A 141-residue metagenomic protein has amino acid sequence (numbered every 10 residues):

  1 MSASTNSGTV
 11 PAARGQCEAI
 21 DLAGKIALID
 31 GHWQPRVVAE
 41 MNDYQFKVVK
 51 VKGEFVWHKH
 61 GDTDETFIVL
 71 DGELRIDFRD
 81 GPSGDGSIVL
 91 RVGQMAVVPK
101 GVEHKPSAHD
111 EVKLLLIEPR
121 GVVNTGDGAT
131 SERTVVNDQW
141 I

Functional and structural regions predicted by a protein language model:
M1-K47, S131-I141: A short, N-terminal "cap"/entry segment at the start of jelly-roll beta-barrel domains of the cupin/DSBH fold
G31-H32, Q45-G61: Conserved short histidine dyad/triad with adjacent acidic residue
H32-W33, H60, G84, V98-K100: Residues that act as N-cap/strand-start positions at coil-to-secondary-structure junctions
Y44-F46, D64, V112: Change "...and in nucleic-acid phosphodiester-cleaving endonucleases..." to "...and in nucleic-acid processing enzymes
V48, I76-D77, L116: Short hydrophobic/aromatic-rich beta-strand segments that constitute the beta-sheet cores of beta-sandwich/beta-barrel
K59-H60, D64-Q94, A129: A short beta-strand-loop-beta hairpin characteristic of the jelly-roll/cupin
V89-D110, I117-P119: Conserved metal-binding segment of the jelly-roll/cupin
D110-S131: A short hydrophobic beta-strand segment most commonly corresponding to one strand of the jelly-roll/cupin
